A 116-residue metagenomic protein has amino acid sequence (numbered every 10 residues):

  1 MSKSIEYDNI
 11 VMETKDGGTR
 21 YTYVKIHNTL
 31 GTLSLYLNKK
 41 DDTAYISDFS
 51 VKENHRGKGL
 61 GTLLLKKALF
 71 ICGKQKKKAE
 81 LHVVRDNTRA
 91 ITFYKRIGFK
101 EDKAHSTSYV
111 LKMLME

Functional and structural regions predicted by a protein language model:
M1-D48, K52, L65-K67, I71 (+1 more regions): Acetyl-CoA-dependent GNAT
T32, T62, V83: Ser/Thr-centric signal marking residues that sit in or immediately flank functional binding/regulatory motifs
F49-R56, V84: A short, internal acetyl-CoA/4′-phosphopantetheine-binding micro-motif in the GNAT/acyltransferase core
G59: Glycine-rich phosphate-binding loop
T62, D86-K103: Conserved active-site alpha-helix within GNAT-family acetyltransferase domains
L64, F99, L111-M113: Conserved SAM-binding loop
C72-H82: Conserved GNAT acetyl-CoA-binding A-motif
L81-I91, T107-E116: Conserved beta-strand-loop-alpha-helix junction that forms the acyl-donor binding cleft
